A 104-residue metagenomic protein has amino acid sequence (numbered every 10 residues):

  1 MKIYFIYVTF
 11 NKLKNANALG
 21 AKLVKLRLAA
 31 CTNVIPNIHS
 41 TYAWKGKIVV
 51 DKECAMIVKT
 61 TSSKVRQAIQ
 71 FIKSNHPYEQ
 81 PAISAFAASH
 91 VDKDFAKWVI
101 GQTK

Functional and structural regions predicted by a protein language model:
M1-K104: Positively charged, small/polar-rich N-terminal and surface patches that mediate targeting and assembly and bind
